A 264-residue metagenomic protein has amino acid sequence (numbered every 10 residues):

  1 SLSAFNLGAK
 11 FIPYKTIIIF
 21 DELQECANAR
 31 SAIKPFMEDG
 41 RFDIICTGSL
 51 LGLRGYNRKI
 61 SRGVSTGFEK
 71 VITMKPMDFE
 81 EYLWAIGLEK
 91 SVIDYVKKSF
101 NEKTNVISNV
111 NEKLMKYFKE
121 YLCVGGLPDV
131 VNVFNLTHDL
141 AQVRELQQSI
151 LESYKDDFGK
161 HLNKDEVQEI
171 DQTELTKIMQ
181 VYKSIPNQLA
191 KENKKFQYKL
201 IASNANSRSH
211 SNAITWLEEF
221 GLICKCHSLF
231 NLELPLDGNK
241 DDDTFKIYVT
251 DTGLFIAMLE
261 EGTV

Functional and structural regions predicted by a protein language model:
S1-A9: Conserved NTP-binding/hydrolysis module of P-loop NTPases
K10-A29: Conserved P-loop NTPase "ATPase switch" module shared by AAA+ and STAND
D21, I33, Y82, G125 (+2 more regions): Conserved RecA-like P-loop NTPase ATPase core
R30-C46, L50-G52: Conserved catalytic/switch belt of AAA+ P-loop NTPases
G48, R54-A190: Interdomain motor-coupling "hinge/lid" segment immediately C-terminal to the ATP-binding subdomain of NTP-driven enzymes
N132, L136-V264: Accessory nucleic acid-recognition modules appended to NTPase machines
